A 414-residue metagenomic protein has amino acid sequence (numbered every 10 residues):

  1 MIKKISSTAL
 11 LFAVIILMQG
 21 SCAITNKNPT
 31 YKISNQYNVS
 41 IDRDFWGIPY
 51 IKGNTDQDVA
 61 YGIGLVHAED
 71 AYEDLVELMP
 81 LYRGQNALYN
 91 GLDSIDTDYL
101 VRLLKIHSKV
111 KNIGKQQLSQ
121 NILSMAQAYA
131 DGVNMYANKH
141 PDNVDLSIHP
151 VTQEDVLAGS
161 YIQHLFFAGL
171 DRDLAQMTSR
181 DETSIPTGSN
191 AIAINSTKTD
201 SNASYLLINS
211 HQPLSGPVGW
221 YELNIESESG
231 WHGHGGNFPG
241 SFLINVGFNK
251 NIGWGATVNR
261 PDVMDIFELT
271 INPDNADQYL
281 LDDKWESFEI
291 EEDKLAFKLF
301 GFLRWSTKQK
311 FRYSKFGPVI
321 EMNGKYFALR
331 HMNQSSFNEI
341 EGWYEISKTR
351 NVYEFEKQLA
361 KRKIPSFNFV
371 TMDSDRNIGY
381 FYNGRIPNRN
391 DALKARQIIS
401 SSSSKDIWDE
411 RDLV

Functional and structural regions predicted by a protein language model:
M1-L10: Bacterial N-terminal signal peptides that target proteins for export
L10-L11, N90: Enrichment for repetitive, rod-forming helical segments
F12-A13, I398: Alpha-helical interaction segments
V14-M18: Hydrophobic core
S21-C22: N-terminal Sec signal peptide cleavage junction
N26-V414: Mature extracytoplasmic enzyme cores
